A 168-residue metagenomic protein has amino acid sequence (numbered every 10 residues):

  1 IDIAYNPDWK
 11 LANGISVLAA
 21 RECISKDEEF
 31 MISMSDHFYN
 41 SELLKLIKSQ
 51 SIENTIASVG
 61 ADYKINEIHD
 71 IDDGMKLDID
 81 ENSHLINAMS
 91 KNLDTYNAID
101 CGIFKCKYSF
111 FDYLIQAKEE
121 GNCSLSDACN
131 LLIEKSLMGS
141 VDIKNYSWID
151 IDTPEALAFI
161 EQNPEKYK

Functional and structural regions predicted by a protein language model:
I1-E29, E120: Conserved N-terminal catalytic core of the sugar/cofactor nucleotidyltransferase
A4-N6, M89, V141-K144: Conserved beta-strand termini and adjacent loop/short-helix elements that scaffold enzyme active sites in alpha/beta
Y5-P7, M34, A61: Short loop/edge segments at beta-strand edges and connector loops that shape dinucleotide/nucleotide cofactor-binding
D8-N13, I65-E67, S147-I149: A short acidic, often aromatic-flanked loop/helix-cap motif at beta-alpha or helix-coil junctions that lines enzyme
L18-A19, L46, F159: Alpha-helical elements of Rossmann-like donor-binding domains used by nucleotide-donor carbohydrate transfer enzymes
D27-F38: Short beta-strand-to-loop acidic/aromatic patch adjacent to the donor-nucleotide binding site
N40-E119: Conserved core of the sugar-phosphate nucleotidyltransferase
T95-K168: Conserved alpha/beta core of the MobA/IspD/sugar-nucleotide pyrophosphorylase nucleotidyltransferase superfamily
